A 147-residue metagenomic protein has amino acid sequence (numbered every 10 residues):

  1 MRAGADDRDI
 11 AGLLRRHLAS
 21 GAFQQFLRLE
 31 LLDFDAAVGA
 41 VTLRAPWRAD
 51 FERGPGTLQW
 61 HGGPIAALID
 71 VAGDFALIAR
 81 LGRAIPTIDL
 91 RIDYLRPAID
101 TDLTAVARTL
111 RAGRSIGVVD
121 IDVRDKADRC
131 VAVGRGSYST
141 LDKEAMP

Functional and structural regions predicted by a protein language model:
M1-P147: Terminal targeting signals and extreme-terminal segments of soluble enzymes
